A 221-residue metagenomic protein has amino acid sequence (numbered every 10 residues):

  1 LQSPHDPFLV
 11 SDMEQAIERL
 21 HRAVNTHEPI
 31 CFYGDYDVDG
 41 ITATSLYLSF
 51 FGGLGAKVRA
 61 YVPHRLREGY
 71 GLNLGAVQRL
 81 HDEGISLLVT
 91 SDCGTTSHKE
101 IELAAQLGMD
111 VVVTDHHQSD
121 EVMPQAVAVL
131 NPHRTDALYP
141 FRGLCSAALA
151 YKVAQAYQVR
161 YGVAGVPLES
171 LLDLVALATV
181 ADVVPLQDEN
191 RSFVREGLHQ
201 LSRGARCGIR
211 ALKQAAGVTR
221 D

Functional and structural regions predicted by a protein language model:
L1-D221: Replace "Mg2+/Mn2+-dependent" with "divalent metal-dependent
